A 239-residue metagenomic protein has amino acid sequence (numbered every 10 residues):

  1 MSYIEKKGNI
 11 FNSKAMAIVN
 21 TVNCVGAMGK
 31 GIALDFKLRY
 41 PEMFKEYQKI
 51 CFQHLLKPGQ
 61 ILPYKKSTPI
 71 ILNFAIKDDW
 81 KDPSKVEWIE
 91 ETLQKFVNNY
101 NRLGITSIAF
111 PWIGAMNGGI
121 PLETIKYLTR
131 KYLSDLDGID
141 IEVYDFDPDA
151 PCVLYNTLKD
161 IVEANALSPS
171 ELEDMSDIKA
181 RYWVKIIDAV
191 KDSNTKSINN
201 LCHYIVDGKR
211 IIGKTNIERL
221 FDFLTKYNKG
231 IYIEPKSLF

Functional and structural regions predicted by a protein language model:
M1-F239: Macrodomain-like recognition of ADP-ribose-binding/processing modules
